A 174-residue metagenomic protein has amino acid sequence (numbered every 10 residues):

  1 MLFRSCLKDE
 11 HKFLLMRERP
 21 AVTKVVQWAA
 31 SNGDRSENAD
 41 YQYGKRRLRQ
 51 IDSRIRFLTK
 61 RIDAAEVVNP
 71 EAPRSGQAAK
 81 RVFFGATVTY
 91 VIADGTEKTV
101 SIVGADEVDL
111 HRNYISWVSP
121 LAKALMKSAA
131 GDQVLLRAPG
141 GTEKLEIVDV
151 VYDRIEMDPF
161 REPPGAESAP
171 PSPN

Functional and structural regions predicted by a protein language model:
S5-K8, K12, K45: Short amphipathic alpha-helical segments with heptad-repeat character
K12-M16, A105: Short, positively charged
L15-G85, Y90-T96: Charge-dense, E/K-rich amphipathic alpha-helical interfaces
F57, E146-I147: Sparse recognition of residues in long alpha-helices and their boundaries
V68-L145, V151-M157, A169-N174: Non-DNA-binding regulatory cores of transcription-related proteins, predominantly C-terminal effector-binding
E162-E167: Flexible glycine-rich active-site/ligand-binding loops centered on an Asp-His dyad
